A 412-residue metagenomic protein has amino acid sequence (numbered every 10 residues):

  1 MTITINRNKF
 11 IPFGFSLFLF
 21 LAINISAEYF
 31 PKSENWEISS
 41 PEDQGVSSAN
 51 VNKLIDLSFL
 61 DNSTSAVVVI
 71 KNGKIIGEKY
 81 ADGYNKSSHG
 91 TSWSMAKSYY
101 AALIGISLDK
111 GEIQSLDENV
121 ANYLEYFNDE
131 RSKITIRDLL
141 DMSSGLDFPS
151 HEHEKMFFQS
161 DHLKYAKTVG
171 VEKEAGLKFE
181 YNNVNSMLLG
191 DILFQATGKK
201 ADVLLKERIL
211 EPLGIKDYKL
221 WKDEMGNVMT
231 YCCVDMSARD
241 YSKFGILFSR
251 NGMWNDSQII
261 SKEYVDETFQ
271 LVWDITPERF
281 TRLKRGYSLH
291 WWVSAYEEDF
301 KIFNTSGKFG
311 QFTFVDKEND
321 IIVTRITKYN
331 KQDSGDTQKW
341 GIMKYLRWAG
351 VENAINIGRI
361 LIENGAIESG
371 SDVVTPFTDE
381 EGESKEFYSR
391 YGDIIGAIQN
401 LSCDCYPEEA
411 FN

Functional and structural regions predicted by a protein language model:
T2-G14: Bacterial N-terminal signal peptides that target proteins for export
L54-Y84, D320-T324: A short, well-structured edge-of-sheet supersecondary motif
G73, G90-L116, L139, L189-L193 (+1 more regions): Active-site SXXK
K110-S144, T168, K199-C232, M236: Active-site helix/loop module of the DD-peptidase/beta-lactamase fold, centered on the serine-lysine SxxK catalytic
N185-I192, C232-M253, Q311-K328: Active-site-proximal alpha-helical segments within enzyme catalytic domains
I215-D217, D266-I322: Active-site Gly/Thr loop motif
I302-N412: Structured C-terminal helix/loop/strand segments within mature extracytoplasmic catalytic/sensor domains
